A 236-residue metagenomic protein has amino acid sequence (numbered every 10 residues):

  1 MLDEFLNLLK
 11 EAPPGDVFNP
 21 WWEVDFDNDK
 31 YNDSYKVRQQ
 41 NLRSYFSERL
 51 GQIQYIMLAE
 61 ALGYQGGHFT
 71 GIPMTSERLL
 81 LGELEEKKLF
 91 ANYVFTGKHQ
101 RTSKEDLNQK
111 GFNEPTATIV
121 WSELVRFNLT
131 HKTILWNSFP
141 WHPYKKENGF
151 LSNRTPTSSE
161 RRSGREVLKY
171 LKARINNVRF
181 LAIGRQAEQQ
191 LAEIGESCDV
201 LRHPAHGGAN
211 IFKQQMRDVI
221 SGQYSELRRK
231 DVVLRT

Functional and structural regions predicted by a protein language model:
M1-R179, Q189-I194: A polyanion-binding, active-site-adjacent surface
A61, R185, P204: Active-site metal-binding loops of divalent metal-dependent hydrolases
G195-R228: Short, flexible loop segments at boundaries between secondary-structure elements
